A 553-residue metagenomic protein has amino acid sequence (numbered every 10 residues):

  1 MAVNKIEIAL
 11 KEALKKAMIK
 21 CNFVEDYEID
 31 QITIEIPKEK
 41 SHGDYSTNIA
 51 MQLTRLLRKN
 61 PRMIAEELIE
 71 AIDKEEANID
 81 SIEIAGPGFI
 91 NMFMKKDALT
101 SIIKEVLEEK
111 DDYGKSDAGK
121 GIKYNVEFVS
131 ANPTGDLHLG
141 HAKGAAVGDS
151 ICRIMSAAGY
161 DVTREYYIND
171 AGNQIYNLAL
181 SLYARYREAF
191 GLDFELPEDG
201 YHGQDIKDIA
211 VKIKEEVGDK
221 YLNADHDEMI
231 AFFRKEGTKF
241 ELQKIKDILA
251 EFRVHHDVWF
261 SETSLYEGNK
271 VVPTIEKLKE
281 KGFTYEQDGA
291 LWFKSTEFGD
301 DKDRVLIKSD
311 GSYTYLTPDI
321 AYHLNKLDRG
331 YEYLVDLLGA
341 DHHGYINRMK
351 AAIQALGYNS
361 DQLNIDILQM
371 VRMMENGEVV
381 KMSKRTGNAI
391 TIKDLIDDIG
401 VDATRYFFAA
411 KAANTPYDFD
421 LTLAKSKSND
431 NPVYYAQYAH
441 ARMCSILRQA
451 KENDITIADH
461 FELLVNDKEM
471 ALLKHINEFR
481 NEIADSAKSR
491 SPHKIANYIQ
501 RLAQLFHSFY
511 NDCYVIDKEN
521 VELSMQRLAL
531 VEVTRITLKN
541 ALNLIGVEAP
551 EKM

Functional and structural regions predicted by a protein language model:
A2-T100, D111, K115-M553: Non-catalytic interaction-recognition regions
S101-V106: Short, charged, solvent-exposed linker or helix-capping segments at domain edges/interfaces that act as flexible hinges
